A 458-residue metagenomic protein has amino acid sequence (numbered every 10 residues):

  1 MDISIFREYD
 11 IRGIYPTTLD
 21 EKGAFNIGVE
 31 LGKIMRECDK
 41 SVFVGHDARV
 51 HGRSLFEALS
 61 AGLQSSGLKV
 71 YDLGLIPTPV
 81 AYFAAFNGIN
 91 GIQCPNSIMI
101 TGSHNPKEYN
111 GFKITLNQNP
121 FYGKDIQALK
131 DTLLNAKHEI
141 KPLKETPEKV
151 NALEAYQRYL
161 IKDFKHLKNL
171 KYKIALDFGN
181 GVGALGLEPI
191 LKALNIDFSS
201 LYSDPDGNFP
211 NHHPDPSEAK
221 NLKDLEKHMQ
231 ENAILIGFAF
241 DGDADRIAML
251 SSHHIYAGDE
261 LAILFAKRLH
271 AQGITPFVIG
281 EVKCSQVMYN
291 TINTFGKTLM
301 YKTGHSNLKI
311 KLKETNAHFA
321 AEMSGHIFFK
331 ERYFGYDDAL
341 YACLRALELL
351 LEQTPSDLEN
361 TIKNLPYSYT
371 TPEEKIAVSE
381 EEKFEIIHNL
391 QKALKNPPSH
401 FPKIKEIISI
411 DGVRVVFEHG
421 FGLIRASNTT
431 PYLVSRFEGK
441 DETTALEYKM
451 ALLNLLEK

Functional and structural regions predicted by a protein language model:
M1-A61, S65-S66, G91, K149-Y172: An N-terminal, well-structured beta->alpha segment
D39-D47, Y71, K173-A175, P276-V282: Short glycine-rich phosphate-binding loop at a beta-alpha junction
S41-Y109, I190-L250: N-terminal small/polar loop signature for handling phosphorylated ligands or for N-terminal nucleophile
T78, K130-R158, K162-F164, S251-M323 (+1 more regions): Proline/glycine-rich low-complexity loops and linkers
N110-Q230: Gly/Ser/Thr-enriched, mixed-charge loops and adjacent short helices that form phosphate/oxyanion-binding elements
Y122, S200-Y202, H254-I274, D338-E348: Gly/Ser/Thr-rich active-site loops/lids in small-molecule metabolic enzymes that frequently grip phosphoryl groups
I274-E438, E442-K458: Phosphate-binding and adjacent anionic-ligand microenvironments
